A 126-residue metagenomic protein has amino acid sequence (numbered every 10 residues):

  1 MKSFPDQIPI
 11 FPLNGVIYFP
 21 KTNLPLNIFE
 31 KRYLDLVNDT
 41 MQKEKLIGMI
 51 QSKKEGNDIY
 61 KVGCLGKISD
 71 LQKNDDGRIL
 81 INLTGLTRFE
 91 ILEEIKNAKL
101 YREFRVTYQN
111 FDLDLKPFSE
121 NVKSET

Functional and structural regions predicted by a protein language model:
M1-T126: N-terminal low-complexity, acidic/polar interaction/targeting segments
